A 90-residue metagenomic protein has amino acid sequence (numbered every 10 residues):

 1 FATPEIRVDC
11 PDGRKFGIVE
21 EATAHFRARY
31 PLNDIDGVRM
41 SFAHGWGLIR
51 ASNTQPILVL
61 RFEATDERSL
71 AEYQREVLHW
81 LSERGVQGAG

Functional and structural regions predicted by a protein language model:
F1-R61, D66-G90: Phosphate-binding and adjacent anionic-ligand microenvironments
